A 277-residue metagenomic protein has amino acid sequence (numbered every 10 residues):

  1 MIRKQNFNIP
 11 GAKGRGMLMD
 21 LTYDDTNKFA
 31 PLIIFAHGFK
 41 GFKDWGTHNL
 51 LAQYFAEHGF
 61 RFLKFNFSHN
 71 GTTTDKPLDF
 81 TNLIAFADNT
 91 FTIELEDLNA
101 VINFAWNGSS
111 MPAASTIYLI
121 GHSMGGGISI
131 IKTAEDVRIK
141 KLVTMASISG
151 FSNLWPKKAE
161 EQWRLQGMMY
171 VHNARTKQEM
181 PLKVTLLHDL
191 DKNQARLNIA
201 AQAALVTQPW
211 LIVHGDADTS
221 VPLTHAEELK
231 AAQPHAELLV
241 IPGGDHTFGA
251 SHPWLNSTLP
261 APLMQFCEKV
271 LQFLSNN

Functional and structural regions predicted by a protein language model:
M1-N27: N-terminal cap/lid segment of alpha/beta-hydrolase-fold proteins
T26-G71: Short, surface-exposed "cap/lid" segments of acyl-processing enzymes
H48, Q208, P222-A231, P253: Short alpha-helix in the alpha/beta-hydrolase fold that links the catalytic acid
I84-S109: Alpha/beta-hydrolase active-site loop
V101-W163: Primarily recognizes the serine-hydrolase "nucleophile elbow" in alpha/beta-hydrolase and SGNH/GDSL folds
L205-T207, I212-H214, D218: Short beta-strand/loop motif that positions the catalytic acidic residue of the alpha/beta-hydrolase fold
A217-V221, H246: Acidic catalytic loop of the alpha/beta-hydrolase fold
G244-N277: Catalytic active-site module of serine/aspartate enzymes centered on a nucleophile-bearing elbow/loop
